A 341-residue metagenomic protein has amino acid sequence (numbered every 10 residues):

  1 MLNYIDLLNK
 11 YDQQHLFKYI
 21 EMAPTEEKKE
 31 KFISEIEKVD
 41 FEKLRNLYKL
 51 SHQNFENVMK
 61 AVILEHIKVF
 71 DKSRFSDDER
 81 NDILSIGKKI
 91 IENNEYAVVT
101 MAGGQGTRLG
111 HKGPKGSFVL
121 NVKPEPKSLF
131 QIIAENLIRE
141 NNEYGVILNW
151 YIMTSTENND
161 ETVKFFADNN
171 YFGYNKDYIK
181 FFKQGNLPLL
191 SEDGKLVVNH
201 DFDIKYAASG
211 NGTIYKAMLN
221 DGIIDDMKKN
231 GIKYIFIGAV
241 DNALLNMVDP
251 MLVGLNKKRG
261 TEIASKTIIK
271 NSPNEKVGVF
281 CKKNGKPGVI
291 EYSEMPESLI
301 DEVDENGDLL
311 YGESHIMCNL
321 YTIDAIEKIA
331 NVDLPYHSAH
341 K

Functional and structural regions predicted by a protein language model:
L2-K180, P188, V197-Y215, I224-D225 (+1 more regions): N-terminal glycine-rich phosphate-binding loop and ensuing alpha1 helix
K28-E30, V58-I63, V146, N175-Y178 (+6 more regions): Generic structural motif recognizing short loop/turn segments at the entrances and edges of beta-strands
M101, K112, M153, F182 (+4 more regions): Generic beta-strand/beta-sheet core signal
Y171, K176-E275: Conserved beta-loop-beta/alpha segment of the NTase-like Rossmann-fold superfamily that binds/positions NTPs
G231-F236, L244-V248, V253-K341: Catalytic core of tubulin tyrosine ligase-like
